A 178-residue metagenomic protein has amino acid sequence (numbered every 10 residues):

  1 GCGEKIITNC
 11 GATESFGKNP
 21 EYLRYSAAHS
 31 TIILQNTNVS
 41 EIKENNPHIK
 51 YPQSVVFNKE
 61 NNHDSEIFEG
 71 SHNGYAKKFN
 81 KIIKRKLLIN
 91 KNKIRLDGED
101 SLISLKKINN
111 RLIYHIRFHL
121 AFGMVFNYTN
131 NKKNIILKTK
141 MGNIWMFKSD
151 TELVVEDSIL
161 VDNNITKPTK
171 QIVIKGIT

Functional and structural regions predicted by a protein language model:
G1-I177: Extended polysaccharide-engagement surfaces of secreted carbohydrate-active enzymes
